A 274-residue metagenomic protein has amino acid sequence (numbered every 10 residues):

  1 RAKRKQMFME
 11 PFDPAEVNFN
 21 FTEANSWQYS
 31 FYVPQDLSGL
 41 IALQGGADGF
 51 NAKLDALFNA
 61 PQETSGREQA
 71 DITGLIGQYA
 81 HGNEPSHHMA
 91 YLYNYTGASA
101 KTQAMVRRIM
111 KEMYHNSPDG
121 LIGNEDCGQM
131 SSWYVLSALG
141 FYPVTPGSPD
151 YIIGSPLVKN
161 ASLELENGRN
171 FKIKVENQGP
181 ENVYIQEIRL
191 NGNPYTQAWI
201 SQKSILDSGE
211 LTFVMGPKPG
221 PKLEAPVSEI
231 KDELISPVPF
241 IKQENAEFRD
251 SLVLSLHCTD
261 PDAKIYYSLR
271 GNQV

Functional and structural regions predicted by a protein language model:
R1-K172: Active-site core of glycosidic bond-cleaving carbohydrate-active enzymes
G128-Y142, N182-G192, K264-R270: Hydrophobic/aromatic-rich, well-ordered segments within soluble, folded domains that form packed cores
S155-I205: C-terminal structured "cap/appendage" subdomains that terminate the fold
N160, N170, E210, S251-V253: Intrinsic-disorder/low-complexity, polar/charged segments enriched in Ser/Thr/Lys/Arg/Asp/Glu/Gln
L163, L211-M215, L256, Y267: Append "Rare intracellular matches occur via the same short Y/T/C beta-strand/loop motifs
Q197-W199, S204-D207, Y266-V274: Long, low-complexity serine/threonine/glycine- and acidic-rich segments characteristic of extracellular
Q202-I235: C-terminal beta-strand-rich structural cap/linker in extracellular carbohydrate-active enzymes
A225-V274: Short, compositionally stereotyped local motifs that mark structural "simplifiers"
